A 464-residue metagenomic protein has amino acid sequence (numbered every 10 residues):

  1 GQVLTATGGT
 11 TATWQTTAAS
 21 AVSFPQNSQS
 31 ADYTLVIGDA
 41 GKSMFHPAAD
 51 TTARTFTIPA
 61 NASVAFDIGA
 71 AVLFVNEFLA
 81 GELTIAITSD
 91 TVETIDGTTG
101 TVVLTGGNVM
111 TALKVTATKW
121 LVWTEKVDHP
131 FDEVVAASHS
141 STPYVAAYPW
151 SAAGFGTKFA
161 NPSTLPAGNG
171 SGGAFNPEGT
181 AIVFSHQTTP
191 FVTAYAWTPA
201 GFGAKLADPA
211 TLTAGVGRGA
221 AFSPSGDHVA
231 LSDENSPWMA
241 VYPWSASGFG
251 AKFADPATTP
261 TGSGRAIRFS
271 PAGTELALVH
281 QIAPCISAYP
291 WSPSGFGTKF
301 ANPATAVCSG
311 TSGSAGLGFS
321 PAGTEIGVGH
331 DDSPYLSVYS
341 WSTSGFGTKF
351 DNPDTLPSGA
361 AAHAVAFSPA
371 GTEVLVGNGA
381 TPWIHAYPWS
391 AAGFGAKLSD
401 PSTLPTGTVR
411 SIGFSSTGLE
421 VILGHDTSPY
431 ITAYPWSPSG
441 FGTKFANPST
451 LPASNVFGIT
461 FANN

Functional and structural regions predicted by a protein language model:
V3-T5: Small-residue hinge/turn detector
T17-T88, T118-W123: Exposed extracellular interaction/assembly regions and N-terminal maturation sites
H129-S151, F155, F159-A160, F175 (+3 more regions): An edge-strand/N-cap motif at the start of beta-rich repeat modules
P130-F131, P177-E178, P224-S225, P271-A272 (+4 more regions): Residue-level detector of Asp-centered blade-edge/turn motifs that repeat once per structural unit in beta-propeller
V134-V135, I182, V229, L276 (+3 more regions): Hydrophobic beta-strand positions that form the internal "hydrophobic ladder" of WD40/Gbeta-like beta-propeller blades
H139-S140, Q187, E234, Q281 (+3 more regions): Short loop/turn segments immediately following the C-termini of beta-strands
A152-N161, P199-D208, S247-D255, P293-N302 (+3 more regions): Beta-strand initiation motifs
